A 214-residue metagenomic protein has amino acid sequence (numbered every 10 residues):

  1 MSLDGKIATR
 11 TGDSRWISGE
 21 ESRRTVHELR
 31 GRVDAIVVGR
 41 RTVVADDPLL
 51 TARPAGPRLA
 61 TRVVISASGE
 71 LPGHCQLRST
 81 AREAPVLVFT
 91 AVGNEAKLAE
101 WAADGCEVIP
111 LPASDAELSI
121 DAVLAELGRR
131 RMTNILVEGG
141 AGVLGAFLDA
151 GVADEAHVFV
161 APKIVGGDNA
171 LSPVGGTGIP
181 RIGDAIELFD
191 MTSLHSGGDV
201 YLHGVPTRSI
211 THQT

Functional and structural regions predicted by a protein language model:
M1-T214: Enzymes that bind and transform nitrogen-containing heteroaromatic metabolites
